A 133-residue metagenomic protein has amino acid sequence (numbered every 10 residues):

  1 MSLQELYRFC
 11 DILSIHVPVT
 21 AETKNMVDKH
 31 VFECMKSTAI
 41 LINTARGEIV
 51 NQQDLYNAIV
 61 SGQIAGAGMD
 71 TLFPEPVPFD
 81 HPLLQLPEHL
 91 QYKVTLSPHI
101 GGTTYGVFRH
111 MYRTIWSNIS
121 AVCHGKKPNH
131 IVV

Functional and structural regions predicted by a protein language model:
M1-S37: Rossmann-like dinucleotide/phosphate-binding beta-alpha-beta segment
S14-H16, L41, L72: Hydrophobic acceptor-binding patch used for acceptor engagement in glycosyltransferases
T38, A45-V133: Rossmann-like dinucleotide-binding domain for NAD(H)/NADP(H)
